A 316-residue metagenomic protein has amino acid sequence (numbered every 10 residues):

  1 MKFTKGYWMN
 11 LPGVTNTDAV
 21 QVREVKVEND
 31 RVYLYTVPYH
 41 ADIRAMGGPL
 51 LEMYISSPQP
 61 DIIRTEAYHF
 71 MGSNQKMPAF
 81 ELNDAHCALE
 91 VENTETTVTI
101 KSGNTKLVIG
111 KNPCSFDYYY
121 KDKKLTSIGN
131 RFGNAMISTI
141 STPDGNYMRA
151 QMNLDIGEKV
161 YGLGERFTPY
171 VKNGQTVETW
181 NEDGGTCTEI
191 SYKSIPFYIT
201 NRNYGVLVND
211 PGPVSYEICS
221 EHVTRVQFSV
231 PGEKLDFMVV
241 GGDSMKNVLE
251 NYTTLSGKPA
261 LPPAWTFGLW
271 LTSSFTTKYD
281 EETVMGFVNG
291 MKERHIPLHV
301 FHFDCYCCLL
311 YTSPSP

Functional and structural regions predicted by a protein language model:
M1-T266, L271-N289, F303: N-terminal accessory segment at the very beginning of proteins
K292-H295: Acidic (Asp/Glu)-rich catalytic clusters
L298-L310: Short acidic catalytic loops
Y311-P316: Conserved small/polar residues in nucleotide/adenosyl-binding loops
